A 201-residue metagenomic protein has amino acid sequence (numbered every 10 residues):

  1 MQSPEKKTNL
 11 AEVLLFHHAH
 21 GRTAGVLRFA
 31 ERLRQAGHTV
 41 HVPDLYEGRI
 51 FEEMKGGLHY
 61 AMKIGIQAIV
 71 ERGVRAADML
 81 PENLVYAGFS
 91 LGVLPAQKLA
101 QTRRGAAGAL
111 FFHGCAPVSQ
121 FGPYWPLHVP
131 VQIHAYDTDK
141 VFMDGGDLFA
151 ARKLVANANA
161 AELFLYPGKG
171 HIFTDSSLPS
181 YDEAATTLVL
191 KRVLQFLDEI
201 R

Functional and structural regions predicted by a protein language model:
M1-P81, T174: Serine-hydrolase catalytic machinery in alpha/beta-hydrolase-like enzymes
L80-F89: Alpha/beta-hydrolase fold nucleophile elbow
G88-G92, A96: Gly/Ala-rich beta-loop-alpha elbow adjacent to hydrolase catalytic centers
G105-C115: A conserved short beta-strand
P126-V131, N159-A160: Short, proline-enriched alpha-helix->beta-strand connector loops that line the catalytic pocket of alpha/beta-hydrolase
I133-A135, Y166: Short beta-strand/loop motif that positions the catalytic acidic residue of the alpha/beta-hydrolase fold
K140-D147: Conserved alpha/beta-hydrolase "acid-adjacent" motif
A160-R201: C-terminal catalytic histidine-bearing segment of alpha/beta-hydrolase fold enzymes
